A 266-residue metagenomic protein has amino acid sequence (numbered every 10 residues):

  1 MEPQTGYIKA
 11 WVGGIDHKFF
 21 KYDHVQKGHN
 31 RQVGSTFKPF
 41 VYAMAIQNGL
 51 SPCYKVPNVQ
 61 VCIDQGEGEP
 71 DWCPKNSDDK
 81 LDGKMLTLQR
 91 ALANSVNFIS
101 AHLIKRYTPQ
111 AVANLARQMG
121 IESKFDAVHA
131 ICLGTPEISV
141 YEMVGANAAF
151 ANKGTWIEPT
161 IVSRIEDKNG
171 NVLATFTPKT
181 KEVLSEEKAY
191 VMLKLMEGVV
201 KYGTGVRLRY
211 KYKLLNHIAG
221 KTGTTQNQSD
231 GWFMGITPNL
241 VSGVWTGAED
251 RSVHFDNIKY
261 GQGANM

Functional and structural regions predicted by a protein language model:
M1-T36, L50-Y54, Q110-A116, V128: Periplasmic/cell-envelope proteins involved in peptidoglycan metabolism and beta-lactam response
E2, W11, H17-K27, F37 (+3 more regions): A penicillin-recognizing enzyme superfamily signal
Q4, L50-V112, W156, D167-G198: Conserved catalytic neighborhood of penicillin-recognizing serine enzymes
G6, N30-N58, A91, A146-F150 (+2 more regions): Active-site SXXK
G28-Q32, D79-G83, L103, L133-I138 (+3 more regions): Alpha-helix capping and helix-loop boundary segments enriched in small/acidic/polar residues
M44, N48-P52, Y107, A111 (+5 more regions): A generic secondary-structure signal for well-formed alpha-helical elements
V56-P57, A127, Y210-K211: Short, glycine-/polar-rich solvent-exposed loops and beta-turns at beta-strand/coil boundaries
E69-N76, T108-N147, E158-I161: Mid-domain, small-residue-enriched loop/turn segments at the edges of structured enzyme/sensor domains
